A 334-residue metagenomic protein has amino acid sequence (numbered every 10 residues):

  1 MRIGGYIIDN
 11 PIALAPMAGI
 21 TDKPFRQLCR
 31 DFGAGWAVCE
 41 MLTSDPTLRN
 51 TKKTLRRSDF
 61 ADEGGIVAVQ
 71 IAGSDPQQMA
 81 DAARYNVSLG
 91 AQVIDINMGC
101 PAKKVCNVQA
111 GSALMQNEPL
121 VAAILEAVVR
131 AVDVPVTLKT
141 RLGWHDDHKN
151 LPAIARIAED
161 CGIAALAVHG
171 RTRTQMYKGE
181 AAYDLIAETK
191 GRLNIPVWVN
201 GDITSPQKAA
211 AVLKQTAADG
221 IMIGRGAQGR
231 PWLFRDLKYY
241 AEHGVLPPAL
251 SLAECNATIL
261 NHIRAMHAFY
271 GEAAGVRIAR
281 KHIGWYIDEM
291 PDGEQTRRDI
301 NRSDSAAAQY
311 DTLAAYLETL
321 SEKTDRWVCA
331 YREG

Functional and structural regions predicted by a protein language model:
M1-I12, D45-A68, C100, K104-V108 (+3 more regions): N-terminal small/glycine-rich loop or linker at the start of catalytic domains across soluble metabolic enzymes
M1-R2, M17-Q92: Glycine-rich, positively charged N-terminal anion/phosphate-binding segment
G4, I8, I12, A18 (+8 more regions): Alpha/beta catalytic cores of nucleotide-metabolism and tRNA/nucleoside-modifying enzymes
I12-P16, A37-C39, V67-I71, I94 (+4 more regions): Hydrophobic faces of well-ordered beta-strands that scaffold small-molecule active sites in alpha/beta enzyme cores
M17-G19, L42-S44, A72-S74, G99-P101 (+4 more regions): Active-site beta-loop-alpha junctions enriched in small/polar residues
D31, A80-I94, M98-A110, E118-I195 (+1 more regions): Alpha/beta enzyme core
M115: Aromatic- and acidic-residue-enriched carbohydrate-binding clefts of CAZyme catalytic domains
